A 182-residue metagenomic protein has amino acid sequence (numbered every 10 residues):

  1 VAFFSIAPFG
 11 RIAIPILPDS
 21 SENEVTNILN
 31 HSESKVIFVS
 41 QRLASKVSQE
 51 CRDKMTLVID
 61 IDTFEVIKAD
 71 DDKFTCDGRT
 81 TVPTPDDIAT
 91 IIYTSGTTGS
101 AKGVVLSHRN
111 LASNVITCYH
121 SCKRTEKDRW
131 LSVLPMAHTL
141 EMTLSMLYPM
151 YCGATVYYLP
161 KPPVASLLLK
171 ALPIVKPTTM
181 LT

Functional and structural regions predicted by a protein language model:
V1-I14, P18-E22, N30-V36, D128-R129 (+2 more regions): A short helix-loop-beta submotif of the ANL/AMP-binding
I6, I37, I88, T94-T97 (+2 more regions): Conserved S/T- and glycine-rich ATP-binding loop of Class I adenylate-forming
P8-A69, C76: Structural core segment of the AMP-binding/adenylate-forming
F74-Y93, S100, K123-R129: Conserved pre-ATP/AMP-binding loop-to-beta segment of ANL
A89-V115: Conserved AMP-binding A3 loop
A112-R129, M136-T182: Conserved AMP-binding/adenylation subdomain of ANL enzymes
